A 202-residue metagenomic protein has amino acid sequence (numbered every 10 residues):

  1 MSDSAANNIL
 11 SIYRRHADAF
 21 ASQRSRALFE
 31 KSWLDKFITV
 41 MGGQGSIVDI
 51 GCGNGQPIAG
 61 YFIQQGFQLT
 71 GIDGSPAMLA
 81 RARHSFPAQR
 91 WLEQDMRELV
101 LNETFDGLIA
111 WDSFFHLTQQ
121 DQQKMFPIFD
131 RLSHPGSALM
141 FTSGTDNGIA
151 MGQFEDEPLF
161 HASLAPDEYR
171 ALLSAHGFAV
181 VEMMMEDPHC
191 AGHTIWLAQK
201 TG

Functional and structural regions predicted by a protein language model:
M1-G42: Conserved class I S-adenosyl-L-methionine
V48, N54-E98: Class I SAM-dependent methyltransferase SAM/SAH-binding core
I109-A110: A conserved beta-strand element that flanks and buttresses the S-adenosyl-L-methionine
Q123-P135: A short glycine-rich, Lys/Arg-flanked "PGG" loop and its adjoining helix->strand segment in the class I
G136-S143: Conserved beta-strand signature within the Rossmann-like core of class I S-adenosyl-L-methionine
G144-I149: Short "lid" loop at the C-terminus of a central beta-strand within the Rossmann-like core of SAM-dependent
M151-D167: Acceptor-substrate binding/catalytic loop of class I
M185-G202: Core SAM-dependent methyltransferase catalytic element
